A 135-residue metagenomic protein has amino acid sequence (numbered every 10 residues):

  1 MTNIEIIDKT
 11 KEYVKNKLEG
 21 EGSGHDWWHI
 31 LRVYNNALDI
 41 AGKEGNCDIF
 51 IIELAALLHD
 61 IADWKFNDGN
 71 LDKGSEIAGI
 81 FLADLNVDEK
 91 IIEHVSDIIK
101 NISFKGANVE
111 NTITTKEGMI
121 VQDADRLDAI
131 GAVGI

Functional and structural regions predicted by a protein language model:
M1-N70: Acidic/His-rich, divalent-metal-binding segments that scaffold phosphate/diphosphate chemistry
I49-I135: Divalent metal-dependent catalytic cores for phosphoryl transfer on phosphate-bearing substrates
